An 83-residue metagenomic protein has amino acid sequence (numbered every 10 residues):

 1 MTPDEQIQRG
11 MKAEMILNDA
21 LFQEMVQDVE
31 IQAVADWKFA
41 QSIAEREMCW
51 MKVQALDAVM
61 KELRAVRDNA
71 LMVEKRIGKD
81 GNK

Functional and structural regions predicted by a protein language model:
T2-D36: N-terminal acidic leader/helix
I7, M11-K12, R46, W50 (+2 more regions): Intrinsically disordered, low-complexity linkers and terminal regions that flank or interleave Cys/His-based
Q27, I31, E45, K83: Contiguous, function-dense segments enriched for cysteine-driven chemistry and partner/ligand-binding capacity
A35, Q41-V66: Short, charge-rich amphipathic interface segments used for partner binding and complex assembly
L63-R76: Long amphipathic alpha-helical segments
K75-K83: Short acidic DE-rich linear segments
